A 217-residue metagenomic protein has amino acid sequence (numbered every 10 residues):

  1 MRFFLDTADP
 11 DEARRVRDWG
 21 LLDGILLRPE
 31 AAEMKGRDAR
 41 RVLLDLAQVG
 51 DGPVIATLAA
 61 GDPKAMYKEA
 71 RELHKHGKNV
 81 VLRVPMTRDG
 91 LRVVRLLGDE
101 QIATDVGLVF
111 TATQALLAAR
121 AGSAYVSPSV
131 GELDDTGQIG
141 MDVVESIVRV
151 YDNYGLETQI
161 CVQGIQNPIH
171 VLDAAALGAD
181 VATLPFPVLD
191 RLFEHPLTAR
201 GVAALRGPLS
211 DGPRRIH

Functional and structural regions predicted by a protein language model:
M1-R14, W19-L96, V130: Active-site beta->alpha loop and helix N-cap motifs at the rims of alpha/beta catalytic domains
D11-W19, A65-L73, V93, T111-A121 (+1 more regions): Catalytic cores of alpha/beta
R17, A47, H74, L91-D99 (+3 more regions): Surface-exposed amphipathic alpha-helices with a cationic face
W19-G24, D51, H76-V80, L96-T104 (+2 more regions): Glycine-enriched alpha-helix->loop->beta-strand junction motifs that scaffold or abut catalytic
R28, L82, A118, A174 (+1 more regions): Conserved, mostly hydrophobic/aromatic
P29-A32, L108, A124-T136, G178-T198: Glycine-rich phosphate-binding active-site loops on the catalytic face of alpha/beta enzymes
E33-L46, D62-K68, V84-E100, T111-A119 (+3 more regions): Active-site-adjacent beta->alpha loops and helix N-cap segments on the catalytic face of soluble alpha/beta enzymes
Y151-H217: C-terminal alpha-helical cap/extension of soluble enzyme domains
